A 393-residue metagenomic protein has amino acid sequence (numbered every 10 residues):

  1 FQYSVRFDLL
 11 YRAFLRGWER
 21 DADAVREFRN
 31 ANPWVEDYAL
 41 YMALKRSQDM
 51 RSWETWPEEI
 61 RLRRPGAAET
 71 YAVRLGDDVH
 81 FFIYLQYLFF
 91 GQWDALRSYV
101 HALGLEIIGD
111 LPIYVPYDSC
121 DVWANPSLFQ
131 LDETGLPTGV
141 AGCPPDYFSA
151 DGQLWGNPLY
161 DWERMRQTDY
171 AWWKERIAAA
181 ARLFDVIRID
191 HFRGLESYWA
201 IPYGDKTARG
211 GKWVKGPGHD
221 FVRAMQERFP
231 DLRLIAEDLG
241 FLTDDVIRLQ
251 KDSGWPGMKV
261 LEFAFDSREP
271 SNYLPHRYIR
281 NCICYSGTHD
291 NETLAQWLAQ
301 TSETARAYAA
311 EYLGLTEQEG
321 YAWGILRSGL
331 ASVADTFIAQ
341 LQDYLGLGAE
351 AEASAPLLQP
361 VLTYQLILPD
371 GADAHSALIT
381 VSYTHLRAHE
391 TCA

Functional and structural regions predicted by a protein language model:
F1-F90, V115-I338, Q342-A351, P360-I379: Alpha-amylase-like alpha-glycosidases and glucanotransferases acting on alpha-linked glucans and related
F82, Y87-P112: Conserved, well-ordered alpha-helix/loop/beta-strand core segments that scaffold catalytic motifs
P356: H/E-rich (His + Asp/Glu) clusters that bind or coordinate divalent metals
T384-T391: Conserved small/polar residues in nucleotide/adenosyl-binding loops
